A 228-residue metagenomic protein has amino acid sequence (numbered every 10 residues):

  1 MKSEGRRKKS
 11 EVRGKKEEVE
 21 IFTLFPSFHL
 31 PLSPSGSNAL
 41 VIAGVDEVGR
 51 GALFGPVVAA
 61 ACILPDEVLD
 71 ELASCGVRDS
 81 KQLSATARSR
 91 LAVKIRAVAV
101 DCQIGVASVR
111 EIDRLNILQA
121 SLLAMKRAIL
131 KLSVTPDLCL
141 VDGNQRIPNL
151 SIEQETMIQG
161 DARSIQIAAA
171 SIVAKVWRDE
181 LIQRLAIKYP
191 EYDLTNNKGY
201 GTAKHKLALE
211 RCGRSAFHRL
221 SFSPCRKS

Functional and structural regions predicted by a protein language model:
M1-K2, R7-K9, G14-K16: Short polybasic linear motifs
K2, E18-S228: RNase H-like, Mg2+-dependent phosphodiesterase core, and more generally RNA phosphate-backbone-engaging helix-loop
